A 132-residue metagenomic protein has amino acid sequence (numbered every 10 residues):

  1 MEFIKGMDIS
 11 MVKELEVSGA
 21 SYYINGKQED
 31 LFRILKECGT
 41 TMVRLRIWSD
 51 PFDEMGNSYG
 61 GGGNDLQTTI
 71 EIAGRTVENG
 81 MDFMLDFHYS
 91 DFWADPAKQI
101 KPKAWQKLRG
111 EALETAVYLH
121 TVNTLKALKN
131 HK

Functional and structural regions predicted by a protein language model:
M1-I34: Boundary/entry segment of secreted carbohydrate-active catalytic domains
K36-K132: Substrate-binding cleft and catalytic face of glycoside hydrolase catalytic domains, especially the flexible beta-alpha
